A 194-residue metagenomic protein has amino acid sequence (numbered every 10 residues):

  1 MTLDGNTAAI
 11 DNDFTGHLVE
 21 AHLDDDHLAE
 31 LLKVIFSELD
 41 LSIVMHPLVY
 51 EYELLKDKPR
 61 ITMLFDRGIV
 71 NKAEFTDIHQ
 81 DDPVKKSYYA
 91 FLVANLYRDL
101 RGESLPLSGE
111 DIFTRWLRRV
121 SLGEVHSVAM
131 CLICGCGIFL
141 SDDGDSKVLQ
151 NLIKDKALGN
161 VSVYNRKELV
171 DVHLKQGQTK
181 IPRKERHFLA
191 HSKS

Functional and structural regions predicted by a protein language model:
T2-C134, G144-S194: Active-site-proximal, substrate-binding regions of enzyme catalytic domains and RNA-binding/basic surfaces
I138-D142: Short hydrophobic alpha-helical runs that function as membrane-insertion/retention elements
